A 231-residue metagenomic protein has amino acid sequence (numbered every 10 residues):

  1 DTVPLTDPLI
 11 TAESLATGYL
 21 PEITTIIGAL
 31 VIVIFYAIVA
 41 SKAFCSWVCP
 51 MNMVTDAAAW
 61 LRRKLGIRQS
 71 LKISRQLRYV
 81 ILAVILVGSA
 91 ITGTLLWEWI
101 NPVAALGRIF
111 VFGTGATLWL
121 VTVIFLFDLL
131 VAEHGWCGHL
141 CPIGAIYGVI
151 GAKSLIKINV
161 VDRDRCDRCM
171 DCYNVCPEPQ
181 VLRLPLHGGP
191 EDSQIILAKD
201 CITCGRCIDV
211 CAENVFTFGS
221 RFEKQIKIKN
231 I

Functional and structural regions predicted by a protein language model:
D1-P190, Q194, K199-I231: Non-ligating segments of multi-cofactor redox enzymes
